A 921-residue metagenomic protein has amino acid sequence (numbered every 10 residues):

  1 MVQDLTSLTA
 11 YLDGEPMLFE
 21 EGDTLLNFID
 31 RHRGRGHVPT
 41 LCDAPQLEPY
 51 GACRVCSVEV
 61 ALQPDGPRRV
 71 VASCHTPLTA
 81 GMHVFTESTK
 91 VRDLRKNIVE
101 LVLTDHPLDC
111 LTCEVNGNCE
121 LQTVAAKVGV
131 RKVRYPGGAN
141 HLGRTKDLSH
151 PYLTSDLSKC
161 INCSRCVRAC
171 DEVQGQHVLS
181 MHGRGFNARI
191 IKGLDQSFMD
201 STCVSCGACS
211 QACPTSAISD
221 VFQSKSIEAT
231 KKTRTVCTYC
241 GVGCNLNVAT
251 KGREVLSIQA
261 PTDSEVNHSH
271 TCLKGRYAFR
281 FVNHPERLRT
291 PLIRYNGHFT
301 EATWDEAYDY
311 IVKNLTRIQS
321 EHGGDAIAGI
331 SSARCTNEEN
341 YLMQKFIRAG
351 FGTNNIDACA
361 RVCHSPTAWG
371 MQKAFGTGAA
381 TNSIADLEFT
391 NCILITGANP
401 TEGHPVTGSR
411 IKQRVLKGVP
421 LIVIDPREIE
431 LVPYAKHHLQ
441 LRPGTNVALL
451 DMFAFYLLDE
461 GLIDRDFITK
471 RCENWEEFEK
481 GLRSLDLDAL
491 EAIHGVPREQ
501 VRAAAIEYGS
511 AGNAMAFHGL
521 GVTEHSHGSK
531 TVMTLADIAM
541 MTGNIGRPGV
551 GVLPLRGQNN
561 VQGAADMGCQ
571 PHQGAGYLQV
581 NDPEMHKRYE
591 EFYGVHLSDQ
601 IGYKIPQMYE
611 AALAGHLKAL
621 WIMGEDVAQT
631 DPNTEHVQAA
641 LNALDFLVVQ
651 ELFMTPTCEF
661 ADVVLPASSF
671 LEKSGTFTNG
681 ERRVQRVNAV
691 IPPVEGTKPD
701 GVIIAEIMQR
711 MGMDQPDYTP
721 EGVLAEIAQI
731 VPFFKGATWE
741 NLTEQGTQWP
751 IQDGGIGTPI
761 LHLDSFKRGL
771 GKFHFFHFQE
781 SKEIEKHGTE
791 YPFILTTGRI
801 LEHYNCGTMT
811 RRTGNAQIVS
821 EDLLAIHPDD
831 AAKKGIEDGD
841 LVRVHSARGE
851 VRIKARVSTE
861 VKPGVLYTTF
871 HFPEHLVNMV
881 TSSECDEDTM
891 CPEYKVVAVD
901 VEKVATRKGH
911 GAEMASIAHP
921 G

Functional and structural regions predicted by a protein language model:
Y11, A80-T86, D195, P433-L441 (+3 more regions): Short beta-alpha connecting loops at secondary-structure transitions that line or flank enzyme active sites
M17-A80: N-terminal cofactor/phosphate-binding cores enriched in small/glycine residues, especially glycine-rich loops such as
R54-C206, S210-V236, K251-E254: Fe-S ferredoxin-like electron-transfer domains and their immediately adjacent linker/connector regions across
P107, C163, R168, S224-K673 (+5 more regions): Catalytic alpha/large subunits of respiratory electron-transfer oxidoreductases, centered on bis-MGD molybdoenzymes
L108-K146, G297-H298, L462-R498, A575 (+7 more regions): N-terminal leader/propeptide and maturation segments of large enzyme subunits in energy/redox metabolism and hydrolases
I384, E672-P693, I703-R710: Glycine/threonine-rich phosphate-binding loop and adjacent beta-strand/alpha-helix elements that clamp
L555, Q562-P571, P720-G814: Long, low-complexity segments enriched in small/aliphatic residues
P693-I751, C806, T813-L824, D829-G921: Long, contiguous, secondary-structure-rich segments that constitute the structural scaffold of globular domains
